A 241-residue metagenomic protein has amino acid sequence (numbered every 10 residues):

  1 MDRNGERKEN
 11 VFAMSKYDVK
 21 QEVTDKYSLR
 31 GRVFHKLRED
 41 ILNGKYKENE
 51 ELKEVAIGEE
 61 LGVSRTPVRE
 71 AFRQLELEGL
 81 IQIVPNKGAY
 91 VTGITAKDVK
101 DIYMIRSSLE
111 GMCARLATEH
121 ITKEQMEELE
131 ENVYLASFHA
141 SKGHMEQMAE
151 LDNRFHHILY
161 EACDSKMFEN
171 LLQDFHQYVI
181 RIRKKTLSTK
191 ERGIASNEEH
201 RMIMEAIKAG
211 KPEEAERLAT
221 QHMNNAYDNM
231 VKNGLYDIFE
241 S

Functional and structural regions predicted by a protein language model:
M1-E119, Y227, V231-S241: Short linear motifs at protein or domain termini
D2, K26-L29, E130-S137, K142 (+2 more regions): C-terminal all-alpha effector/ligand-binding and dimerization domain of prokaryotic HTH-type transcriptional repressors
E39, N43, D101, R115 (+4 more regions): Surface-exposed charged/polar residues within alpha-helices that form helix-capping/stabilizing sites and interaction
I105-I121, L151-E191, A226-M230: Hydrophobic, amphipathic alpha-helical faces that serve as interaction scaffolds
M112, T118-L135: Hydrophobic, well-structured mid-protein blocks that either form specific transmembrane helices
